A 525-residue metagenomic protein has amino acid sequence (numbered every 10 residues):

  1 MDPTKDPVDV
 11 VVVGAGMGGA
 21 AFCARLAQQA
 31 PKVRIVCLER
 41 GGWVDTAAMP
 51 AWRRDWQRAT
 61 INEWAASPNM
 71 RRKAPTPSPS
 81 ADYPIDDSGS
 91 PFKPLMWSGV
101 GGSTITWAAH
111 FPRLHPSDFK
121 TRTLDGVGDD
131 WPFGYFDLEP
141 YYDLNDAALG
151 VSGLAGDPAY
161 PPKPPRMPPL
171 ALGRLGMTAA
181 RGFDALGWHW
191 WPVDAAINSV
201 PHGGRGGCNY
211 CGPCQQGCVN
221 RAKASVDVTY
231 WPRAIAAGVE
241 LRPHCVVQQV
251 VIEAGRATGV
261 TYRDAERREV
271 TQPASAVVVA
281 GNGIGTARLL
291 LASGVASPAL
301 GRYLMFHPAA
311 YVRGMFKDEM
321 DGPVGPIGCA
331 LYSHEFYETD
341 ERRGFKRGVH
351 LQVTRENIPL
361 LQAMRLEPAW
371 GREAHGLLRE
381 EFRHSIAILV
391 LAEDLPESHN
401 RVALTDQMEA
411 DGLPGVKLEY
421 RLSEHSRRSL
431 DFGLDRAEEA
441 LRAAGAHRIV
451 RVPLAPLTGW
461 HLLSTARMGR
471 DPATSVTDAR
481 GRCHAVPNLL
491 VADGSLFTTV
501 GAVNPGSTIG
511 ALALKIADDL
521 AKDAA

Functional and structural regions predicted by a protein language model:
D2-R122, V127, P132-F136, P140-D143 (+3 more regions): N-terminal glycine-rich phosphate/pyrophosphate-binding loop and immediately adjacent elements
V12, G16-M17, A21, R174 (+2 more regions): Residue-level detector of alpha-helix initiation sites
A20, R221-V226, A276, R379: Aromatic-residue-lined binding/catalytic grooves and analogous aromatic/hydrophobic interfacial grooves in multimeric
Q28-V36, G41-D55, N220, A236 (+7 more regions): Glycine-rich loop(s) and the adjacent beta-strand/alpha-helix scaffold that form part
I61-P77, P84-G89, H110-R113, R122-V247 (+2 more regions): Conserved redox-cofactor binding core of oxidoreductases
P79-M96, V100-S103, W107, F111-R113 (+7 more regions): FAD cofactor-binding and catalytic pocket of flavoenzymes
H115-T123, R288, T477, T499-G501: Cytochrome P450 core scaffold surrounding the K-helix E-X-X-R motif and the conserved "meander" helix-loop region
P192-Q216, R221, Q248-R256, R383-D394 (+4 more regions): A glycine-rich dinucleotide-binding beta-alpha-beta segment and adjacent secondary-structure elements that constitute
